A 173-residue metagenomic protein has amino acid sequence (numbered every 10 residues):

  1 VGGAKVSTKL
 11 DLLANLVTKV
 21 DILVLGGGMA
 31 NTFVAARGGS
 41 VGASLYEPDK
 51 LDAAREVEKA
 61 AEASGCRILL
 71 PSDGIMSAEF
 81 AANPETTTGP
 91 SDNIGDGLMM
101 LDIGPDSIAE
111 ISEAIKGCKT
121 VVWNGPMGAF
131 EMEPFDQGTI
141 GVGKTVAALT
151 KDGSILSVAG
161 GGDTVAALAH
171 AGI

Functional and structural regions predicted by a protein language model:
V1-I173: Active-site loop-to-helix "anion-binding N-cap" substructures in soluble metabolic enzymes
